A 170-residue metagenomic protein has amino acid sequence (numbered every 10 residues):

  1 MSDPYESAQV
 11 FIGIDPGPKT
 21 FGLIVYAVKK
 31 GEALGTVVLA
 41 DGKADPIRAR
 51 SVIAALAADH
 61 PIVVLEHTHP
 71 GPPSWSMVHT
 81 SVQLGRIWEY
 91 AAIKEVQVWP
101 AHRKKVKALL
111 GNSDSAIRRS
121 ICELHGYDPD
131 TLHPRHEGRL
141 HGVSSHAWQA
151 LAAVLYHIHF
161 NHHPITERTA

Functional and structural regions predicted by a protein language model:
M1-A170: Phosphate- and other anionic-substrate recognition elements at nucleic-acid/protein interfaces
